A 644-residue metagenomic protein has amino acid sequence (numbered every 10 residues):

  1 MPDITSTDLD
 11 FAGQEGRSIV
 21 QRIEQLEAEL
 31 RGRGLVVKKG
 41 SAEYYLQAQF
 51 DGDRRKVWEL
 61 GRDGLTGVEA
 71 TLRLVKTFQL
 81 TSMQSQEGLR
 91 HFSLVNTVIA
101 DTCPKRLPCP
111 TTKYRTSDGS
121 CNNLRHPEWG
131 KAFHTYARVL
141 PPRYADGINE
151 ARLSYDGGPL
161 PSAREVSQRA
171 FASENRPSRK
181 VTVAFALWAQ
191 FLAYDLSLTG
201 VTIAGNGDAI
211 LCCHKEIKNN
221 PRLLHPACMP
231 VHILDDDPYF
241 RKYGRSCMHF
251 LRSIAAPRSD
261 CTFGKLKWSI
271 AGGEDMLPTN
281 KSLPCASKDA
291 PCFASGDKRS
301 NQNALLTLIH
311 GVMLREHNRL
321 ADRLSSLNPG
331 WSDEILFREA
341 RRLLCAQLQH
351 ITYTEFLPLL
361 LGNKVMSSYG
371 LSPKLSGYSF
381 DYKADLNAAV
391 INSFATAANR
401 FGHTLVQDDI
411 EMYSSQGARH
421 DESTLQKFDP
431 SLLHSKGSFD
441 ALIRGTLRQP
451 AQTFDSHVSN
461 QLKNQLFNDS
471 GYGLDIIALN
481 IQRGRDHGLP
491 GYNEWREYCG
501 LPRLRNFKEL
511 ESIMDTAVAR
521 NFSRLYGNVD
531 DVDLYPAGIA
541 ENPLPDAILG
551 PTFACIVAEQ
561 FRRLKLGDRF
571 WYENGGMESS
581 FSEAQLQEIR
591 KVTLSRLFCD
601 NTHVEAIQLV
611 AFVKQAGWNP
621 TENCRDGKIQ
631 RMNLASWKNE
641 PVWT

Functional and structural regions predicted by a protein language model:
M1-A304, R315, D322-T644: Terminal regions of secretory-pathway proteins
